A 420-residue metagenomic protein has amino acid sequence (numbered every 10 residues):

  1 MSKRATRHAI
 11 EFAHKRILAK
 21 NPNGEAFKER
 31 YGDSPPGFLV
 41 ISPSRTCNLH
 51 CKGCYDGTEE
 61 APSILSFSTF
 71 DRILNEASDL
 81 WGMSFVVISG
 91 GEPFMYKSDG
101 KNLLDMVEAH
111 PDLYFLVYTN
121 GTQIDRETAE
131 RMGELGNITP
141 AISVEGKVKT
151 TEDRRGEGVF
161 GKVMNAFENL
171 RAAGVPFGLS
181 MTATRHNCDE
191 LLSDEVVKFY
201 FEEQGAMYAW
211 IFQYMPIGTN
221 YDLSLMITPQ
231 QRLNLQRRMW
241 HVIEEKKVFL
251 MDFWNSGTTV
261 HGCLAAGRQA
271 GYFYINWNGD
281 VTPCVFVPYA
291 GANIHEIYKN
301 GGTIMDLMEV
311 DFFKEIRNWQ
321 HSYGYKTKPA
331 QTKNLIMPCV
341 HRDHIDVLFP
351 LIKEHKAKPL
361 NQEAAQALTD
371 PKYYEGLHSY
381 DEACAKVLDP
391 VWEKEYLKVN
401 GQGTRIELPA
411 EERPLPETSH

Functional and structural regions predicted by a protein language model:
M1-E130, L135: Conserved alpha-helical substructure of the radical SAM core
D56-L65, P288-N293, D343-N361: Iron-sulfur (Fe-S) cluster-binding segments and ferredoxin-like electron-carrier domains, especially [2Fe-2S]
D71-I88, Y96-F212: Radical SAM/AdoMet-radical enzyme domain recognition
H186-C188, Y208-P229, M251-G262, P288-G291 (+1 more regions): Flexible glycine/acidic-rich beta-alpha junction loops that bind and position SAM and/or redox cofactors in anaerobic
Q230-T259, F286-D346: C-terminal accessory region of radical SAM enzymes
L264-Q269: Short, small/polar residue-rich loop motifs at catalytic or cofactor-binding pockets
Q362-H420: C-terminal non-catalytic accessory extensions
